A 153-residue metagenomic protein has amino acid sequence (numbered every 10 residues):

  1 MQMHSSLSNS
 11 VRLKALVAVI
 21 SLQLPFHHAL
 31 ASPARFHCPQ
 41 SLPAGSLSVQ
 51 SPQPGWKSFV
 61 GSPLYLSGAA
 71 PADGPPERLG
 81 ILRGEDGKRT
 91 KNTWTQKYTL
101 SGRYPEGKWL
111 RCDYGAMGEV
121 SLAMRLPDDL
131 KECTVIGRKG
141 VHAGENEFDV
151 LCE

Functional and structural regions predicted by a protein language model:
Q2, I20, P33-H37: Long, contiguous N-terminal structural blocks used for assembly/anchoring
Q2-L16: Bacterial N-terminal signal peptides that target proteins for export
H4-S6, P25, A29-L30: Compositionally biased, intrinsically disordered low-complexity segments enriched in polar/proline residues
K14-P25: Bacterial N-terminal signal peptides
A29-E153: Mitochondrial intermembrane space
